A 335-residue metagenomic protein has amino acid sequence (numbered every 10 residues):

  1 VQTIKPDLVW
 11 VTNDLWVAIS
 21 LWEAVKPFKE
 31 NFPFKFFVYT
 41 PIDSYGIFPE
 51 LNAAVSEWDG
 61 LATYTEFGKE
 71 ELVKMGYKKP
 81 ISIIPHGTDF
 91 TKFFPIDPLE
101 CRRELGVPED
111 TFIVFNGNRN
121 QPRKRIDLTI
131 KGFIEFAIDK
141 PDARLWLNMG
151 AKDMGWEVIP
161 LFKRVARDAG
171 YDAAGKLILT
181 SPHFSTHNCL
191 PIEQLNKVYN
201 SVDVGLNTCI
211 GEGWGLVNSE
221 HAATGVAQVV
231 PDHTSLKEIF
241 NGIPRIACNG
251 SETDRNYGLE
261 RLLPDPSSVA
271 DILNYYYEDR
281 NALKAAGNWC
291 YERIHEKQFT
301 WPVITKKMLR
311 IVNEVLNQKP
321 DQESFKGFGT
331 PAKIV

Functional and structural regions predicted by a protein language model:
V1-A18, K35-V38: Short N-terminal targeting/anchoring amphipathic segment
F67, G87: Carbohydrate-associated surface elements
F94-V107: A short helix/loop element that forms part of the nucleotide-sugar donor recognition site in Leloir-type
P108-K124, I130-F133, L145-N148: Conserved donor-binding/catalytic core segment of Leloir-type glycosyltransferases
W156-K197: Nucleotide-activated donor-binding/catalytic signature segment of Leloir-type glycosyltransferases, i.e., the conserved
I210: Aromatic "clamp/platform" in nucleotide-sugar-dependent glycosyltransferases that forms part of the donor/acceptor
K237-Y275: Change "using UDP/GDP/dTDP sugars" to "using nucleotide sugars
Y275, A282-K297: A short, well-ordered alpha-helix in the C-terminal region of glycosyltransferases
